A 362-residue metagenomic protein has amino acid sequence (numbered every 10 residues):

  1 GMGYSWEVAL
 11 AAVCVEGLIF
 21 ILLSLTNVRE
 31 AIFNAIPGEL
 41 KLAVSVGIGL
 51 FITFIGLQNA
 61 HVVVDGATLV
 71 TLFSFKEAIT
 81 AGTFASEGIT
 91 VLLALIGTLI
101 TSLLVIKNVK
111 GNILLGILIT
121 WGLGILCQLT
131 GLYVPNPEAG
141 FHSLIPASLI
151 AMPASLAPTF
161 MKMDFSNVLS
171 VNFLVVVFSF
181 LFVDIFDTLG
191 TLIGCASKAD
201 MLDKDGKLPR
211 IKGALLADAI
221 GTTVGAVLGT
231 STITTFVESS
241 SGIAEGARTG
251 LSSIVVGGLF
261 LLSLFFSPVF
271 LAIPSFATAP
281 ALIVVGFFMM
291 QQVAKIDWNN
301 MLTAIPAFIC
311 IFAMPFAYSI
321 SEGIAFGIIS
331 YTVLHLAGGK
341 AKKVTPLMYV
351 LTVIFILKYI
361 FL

Functional and structural regions predicted by a protein language model:
G1, K41-F54, L118-T130, G257-F260 (+3 more regions): Small-residue-rich segments of transmembrane alpha-helices in multi-pass membrane proteins, especially helix faces
G1-I48, G194-V293: Helix-loop-helix junctions within the multi-pass membrane cores of secondary transporters/permeases
G1-W6, A31-E39, L50-L103, T130-F165: Inter-helical loop and helix-membrane interface segments of multi-pass membrane transporters/permeases
A12-V15, V44, I48, V91-L99 (+5 more regions): Hydrophobic mid-bilayer segments of alpha-helices in multi-pass membrane transport proteins, especially secondary
L18-I21, T98-L103, W121-I125, T223 (+6 more regions): Alpha-helical transmembrane segments of multipass membrane proteins
F73-I79, I117-I211, I356-L357: Helix-loop-helix hairpins and the membrane-proximal interhelical loops of multi-pass alpha-helical transport proteins
A85-S86, L99-L156, L181-I185, A313-A325 (+2 more regions): Flexible hinge motifs at transmembrane-helix junctions and intramembrane kinks/re-entrant loops in multi-pass membrane
S102-N108, S179-D187, D218-L228, S263-F270 (+2 more regions): Transmembrane alpha-helix interface/packing and boundary motifs in multi-pass membrane proteins, characterized by
